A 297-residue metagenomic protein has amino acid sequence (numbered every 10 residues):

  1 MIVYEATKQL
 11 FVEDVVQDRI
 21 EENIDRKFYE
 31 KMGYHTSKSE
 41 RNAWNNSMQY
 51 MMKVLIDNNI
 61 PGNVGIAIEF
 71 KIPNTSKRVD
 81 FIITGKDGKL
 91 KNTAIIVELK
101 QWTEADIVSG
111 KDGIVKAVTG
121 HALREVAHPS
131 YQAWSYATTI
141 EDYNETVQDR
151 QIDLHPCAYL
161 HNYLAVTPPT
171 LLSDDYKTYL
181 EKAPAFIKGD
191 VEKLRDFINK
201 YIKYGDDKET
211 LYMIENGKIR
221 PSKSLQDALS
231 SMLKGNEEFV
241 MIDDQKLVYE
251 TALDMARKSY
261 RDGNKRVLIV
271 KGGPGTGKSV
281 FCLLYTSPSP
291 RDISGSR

Functional and structural regions predicted by a protein language model:
M1-L211: Accessory nucleic-acid engagement/destabilization modules that flank
R220-D244: Conserved adenine-nucleotide phosphate-binding loops and their immediately adjacent elements
E237-D262: N-terminal pre-P-loop "Q-motif" helix
V270: Hydrophobic anchor at the beta1->P-loop junction of P-loop NTPases
G275: Walker A (P-loop) phosphate-binding loop of P-loop NTPases
K278: Conserved lysine of the Walker
F281: Hydrophobic positions on the alpha1 helix immediately C-terminal to the Walker A/P-loop
Y285-D292: Conserved small/polar residues in nucleotide/adenosyl-binding loops
